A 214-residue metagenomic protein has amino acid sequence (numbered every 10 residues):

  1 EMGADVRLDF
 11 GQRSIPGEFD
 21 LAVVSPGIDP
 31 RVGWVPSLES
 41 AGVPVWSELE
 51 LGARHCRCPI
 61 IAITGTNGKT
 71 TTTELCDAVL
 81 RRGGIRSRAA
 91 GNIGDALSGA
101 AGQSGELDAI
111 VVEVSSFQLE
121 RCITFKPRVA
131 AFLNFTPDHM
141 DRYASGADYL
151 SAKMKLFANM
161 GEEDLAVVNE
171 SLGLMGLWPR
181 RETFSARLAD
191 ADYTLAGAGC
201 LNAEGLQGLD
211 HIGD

Functional and structural regions predicted by a protein language model:
M2-I15: Glycine-rich, highly charged phosphate/nucleotide-binding loops
L8, G65, N134, N169-E170 (+3 more regions): Pocket-edge structural micro-motifs
L8-F10, W46-E48, T183-R187: Short beta-strand elements of ligand-binding domains
D9-G11, G27, A90-G94, S185 (+2 more regions): Glycine-centered flexibility motif
S14-G17, P26-R181: Phosphate-binding loop of NTP-binding sites
P16, Y143-L150, P179-D214: Adenine nucleotide phosphate-binding catalytic loops in nucleotide-utilizing enzymes
